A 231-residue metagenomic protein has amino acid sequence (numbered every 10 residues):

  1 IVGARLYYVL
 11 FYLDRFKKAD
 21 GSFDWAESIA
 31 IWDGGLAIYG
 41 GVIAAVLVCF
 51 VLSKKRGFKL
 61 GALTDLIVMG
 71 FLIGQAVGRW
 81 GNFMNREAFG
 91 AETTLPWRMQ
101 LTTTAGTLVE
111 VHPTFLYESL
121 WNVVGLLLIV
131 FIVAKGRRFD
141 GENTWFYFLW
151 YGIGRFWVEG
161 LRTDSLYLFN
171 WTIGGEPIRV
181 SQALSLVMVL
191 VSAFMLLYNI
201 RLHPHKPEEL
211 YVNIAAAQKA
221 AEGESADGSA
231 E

Functional and structural regions predicted by a protein language model:
I1-E231: A feature for loop-to-transmembrane-helix boundaries and adjacent hydrophobic helices in multi-pass integral membrane
